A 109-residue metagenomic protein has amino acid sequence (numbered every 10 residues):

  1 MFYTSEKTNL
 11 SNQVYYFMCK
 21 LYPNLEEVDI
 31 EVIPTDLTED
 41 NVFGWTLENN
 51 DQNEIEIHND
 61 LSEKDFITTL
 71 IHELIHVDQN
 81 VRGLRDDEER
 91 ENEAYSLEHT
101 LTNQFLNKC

Functional and structural regions predicted by a protein language model:
M1-S5, D29-E39: Hydrophobic or amphipathic, alpha-helical segments that drive membrane association/targeting
S5-E27: Zn2+-dependent metallopeptidase catalytic core
L10, I67, R90: Hydrophobic (often cysteine-bearing) scaffold residues that line and stabilize catalytic clefts of nucleotide/cofactor
I33-E54: Catalytic zinc-binding patch centered on the HExxH motif and its immediate surroundings that defines zinc-dependent
T35-E39, N80, H99: Membrane-anchoring alpha-helices and their flanking helix-loop junctions
D51-L70, L84-D86: Short pre-active-site segment immediately N-terminal to the catalytic Zn-binding motif
T69, E73-V77, V81: Catalytic glutamate of the conserved HExxH
D86-C109: Post-HExxH zinc-binding segment in Zn-dependent metallohydrolases
